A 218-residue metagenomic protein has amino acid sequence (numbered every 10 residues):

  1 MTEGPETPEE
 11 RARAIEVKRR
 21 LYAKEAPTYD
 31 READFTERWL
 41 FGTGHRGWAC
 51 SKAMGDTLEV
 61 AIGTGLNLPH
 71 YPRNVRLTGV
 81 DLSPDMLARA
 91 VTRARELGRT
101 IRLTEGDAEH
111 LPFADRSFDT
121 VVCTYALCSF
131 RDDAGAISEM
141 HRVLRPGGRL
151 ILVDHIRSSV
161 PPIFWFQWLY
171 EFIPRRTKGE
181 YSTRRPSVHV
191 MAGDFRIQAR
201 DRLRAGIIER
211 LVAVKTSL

Functional and structural regions predicted by a protein language model:
T2-M54, L66-N67, R89, F166-I173: Conserved class I S-adenosyl-L-methionine
R13-V17, A33-T36, I151-R210: C-terminal alpha-helical "lid/dimerization" subdomain adjacent to the S-adenosyl-L-methionine
D56-H110: Class I SAM-dependent methyltransferase SAM/SAH-binding core
R76, G147-R149: Short glycine-centered segments of the SAM/dcSAM-binding site in methyltransferase folds
L82-P84, D132, H155: Short beta->alpha hinge that forms the Motif I/post-I loop of the SAM-binding pocket
E109-V121: A short acidic, Gly/Pro-enriched loop at the edge of an enzyme's catalytic core that lines a small-molecule cofactor
T120-D132: A short SAM/SAH-binding and catalytic strip from SAM-dependent methyltransferases
A134-P146: A short glycine-rich, Lys/Arg-flanked "PGG" loop and its adjoining helix->strand segment in the class I
